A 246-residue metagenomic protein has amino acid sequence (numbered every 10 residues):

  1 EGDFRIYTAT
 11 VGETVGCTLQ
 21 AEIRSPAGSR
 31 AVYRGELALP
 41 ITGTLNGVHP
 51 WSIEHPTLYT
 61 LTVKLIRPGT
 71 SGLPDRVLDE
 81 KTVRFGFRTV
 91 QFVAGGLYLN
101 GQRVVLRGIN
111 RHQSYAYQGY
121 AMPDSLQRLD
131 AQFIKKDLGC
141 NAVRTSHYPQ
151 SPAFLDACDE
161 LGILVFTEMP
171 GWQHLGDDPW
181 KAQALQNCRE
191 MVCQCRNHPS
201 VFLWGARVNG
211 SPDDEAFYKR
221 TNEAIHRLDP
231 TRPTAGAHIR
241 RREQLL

Functional and structural regions predicted by a protein language model:
E1-P152, D156-V165, N187, F202-L203 (+1 more regions): Secreted/periplasmic carbohydrate-active enzymes, especially glycoside hydrolases
R111, Y148-Q150, P170-W172, R207-N209 (+1 more regions): Active-site beta-loop-alpha junctions enriched in small/polar residues
Q118-M122, T145, P149, L175-A182 (+1 more regions): Alpha-helix capping and helix-loop boundary segments enriched in small/acidic/polar residues
E160, D177-L246: Active-site neighborhood of glycoside hydrolase catalytic domains
V165-T167, G236: Hydrophobic residues in well-ordered beta-strands that form the structural core
